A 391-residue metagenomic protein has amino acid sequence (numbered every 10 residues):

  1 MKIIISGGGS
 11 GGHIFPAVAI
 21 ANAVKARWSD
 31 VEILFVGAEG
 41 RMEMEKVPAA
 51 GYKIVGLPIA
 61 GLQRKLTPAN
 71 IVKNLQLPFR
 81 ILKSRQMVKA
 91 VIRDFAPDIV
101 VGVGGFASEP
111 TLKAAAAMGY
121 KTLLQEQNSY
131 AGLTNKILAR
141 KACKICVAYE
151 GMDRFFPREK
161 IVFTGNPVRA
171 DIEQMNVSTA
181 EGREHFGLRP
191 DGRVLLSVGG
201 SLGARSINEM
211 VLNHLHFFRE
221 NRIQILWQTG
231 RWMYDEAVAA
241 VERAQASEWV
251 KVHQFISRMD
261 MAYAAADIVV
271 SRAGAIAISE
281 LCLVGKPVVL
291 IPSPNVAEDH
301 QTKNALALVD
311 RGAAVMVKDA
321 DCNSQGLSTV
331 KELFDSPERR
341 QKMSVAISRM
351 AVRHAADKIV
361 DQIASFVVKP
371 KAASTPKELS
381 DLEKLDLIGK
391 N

Functional and structural regions predicted by a protein language model:
I3-S10, D30-K83, R231-M233, K318-A320: Conserved nucleotide-sugar phosphate-binding/catalytic loop shared by glycosyltransferases and other
I5, L34, K53, A116-A180: Active-site-proximal region of nucleotide-activated glycan assembly enzymes, centered on histidine/acidic-rich loops
H13-V24: Short amphipathic alpha-helix
Y52, Y120-K121, D267-I268, G285-S293 (+1 more regions): Structural loop-to-beta junction motif characteristic of Rossmann-like glycosyltransferase folds
M87-V100, A107-L123, K136-R140: Glycosyltransferases and closely related glycan-assembly transferases that use nucleotide-activated donors
P97-I99, A264-S279, K286-P287: Acidic donor-binding loop of glycosyltransferase active sites
V177-E184, L188-V269, Q301-A305, D310 (+2 more regions): Donor-nucleotide binding loops and adjacent catalytic segments primarily of GT-B fold Leloir glycosyltransferases
E184, R339-R353: A short, well-ordered alpha-helix in the C-terminal region of glycosyltransferases
